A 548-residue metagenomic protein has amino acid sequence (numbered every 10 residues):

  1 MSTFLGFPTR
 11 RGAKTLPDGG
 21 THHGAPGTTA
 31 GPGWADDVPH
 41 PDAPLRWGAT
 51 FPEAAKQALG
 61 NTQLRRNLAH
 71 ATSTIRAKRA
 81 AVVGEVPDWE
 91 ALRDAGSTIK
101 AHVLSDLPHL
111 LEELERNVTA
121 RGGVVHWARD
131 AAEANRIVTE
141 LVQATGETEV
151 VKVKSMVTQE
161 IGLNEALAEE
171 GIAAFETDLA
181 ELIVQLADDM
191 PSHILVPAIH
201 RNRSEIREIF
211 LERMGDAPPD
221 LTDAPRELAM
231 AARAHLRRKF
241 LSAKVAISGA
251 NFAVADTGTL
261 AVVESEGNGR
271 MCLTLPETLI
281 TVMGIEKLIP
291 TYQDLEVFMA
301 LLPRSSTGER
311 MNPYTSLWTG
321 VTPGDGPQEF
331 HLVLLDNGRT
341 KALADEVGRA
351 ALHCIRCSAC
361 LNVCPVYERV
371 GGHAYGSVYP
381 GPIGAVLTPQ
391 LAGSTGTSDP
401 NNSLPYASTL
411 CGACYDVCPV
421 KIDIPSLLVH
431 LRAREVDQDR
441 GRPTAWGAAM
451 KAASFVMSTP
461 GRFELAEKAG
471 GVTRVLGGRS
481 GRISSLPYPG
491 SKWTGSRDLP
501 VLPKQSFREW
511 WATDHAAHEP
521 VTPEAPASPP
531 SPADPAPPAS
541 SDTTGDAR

Functional and structural regions predicted by a protein language model:
S2-V347: The feature marks the mature, well-folded catalytic cores of soluble enzymes
R11-I75, E85, A449-R548: Intrinsic disorder at enzyme termini
E115, N164, Q293-E296, S358 (+3 more regions): Predominant activation on well-ordered alpha-helical scaffold segments within soluble catalytic domains
E133, N312-G324, R356, Y367-G371 (+3 more regions): A glycine-rich phosphate-binding loop feature that marks nucleotide/adenosyl-phosphate handling sites
A180, R310-Y314, P443-A448, G481-Y488: Short coil/turn segments at secondary-structure boundaries
K287, L352-R356: Short, contiguous, pocket-lining structural segments that sit at or immediately flank catalytic/ligand-binding sites
D325-A351, L361-N362, V366-G478, R482: Ferredoxin-type iron-sulfur electron-transfer modules in oxidoreductases and energy-metabolism complexes
